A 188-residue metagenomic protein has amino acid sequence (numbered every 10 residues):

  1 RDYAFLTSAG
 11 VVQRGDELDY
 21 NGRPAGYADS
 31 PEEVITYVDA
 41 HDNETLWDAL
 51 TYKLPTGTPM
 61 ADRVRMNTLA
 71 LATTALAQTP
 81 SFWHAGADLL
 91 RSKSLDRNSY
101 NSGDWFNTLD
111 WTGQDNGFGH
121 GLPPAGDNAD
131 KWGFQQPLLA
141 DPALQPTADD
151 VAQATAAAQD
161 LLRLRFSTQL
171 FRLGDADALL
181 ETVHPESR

Functional and structural regions predicted by a protein language model:
R1-A4: Polar, glycine-rich mid-to-C-terminal structural blocks that act as macromolecule-binding/assembly scaffolds
G10-L18: Short, charged, low-hydrophobicity "junction" segments
L18-R188: Loop/helix patches that line or flank the sugar-binding groove of alpha-linked glycan CAZymes
